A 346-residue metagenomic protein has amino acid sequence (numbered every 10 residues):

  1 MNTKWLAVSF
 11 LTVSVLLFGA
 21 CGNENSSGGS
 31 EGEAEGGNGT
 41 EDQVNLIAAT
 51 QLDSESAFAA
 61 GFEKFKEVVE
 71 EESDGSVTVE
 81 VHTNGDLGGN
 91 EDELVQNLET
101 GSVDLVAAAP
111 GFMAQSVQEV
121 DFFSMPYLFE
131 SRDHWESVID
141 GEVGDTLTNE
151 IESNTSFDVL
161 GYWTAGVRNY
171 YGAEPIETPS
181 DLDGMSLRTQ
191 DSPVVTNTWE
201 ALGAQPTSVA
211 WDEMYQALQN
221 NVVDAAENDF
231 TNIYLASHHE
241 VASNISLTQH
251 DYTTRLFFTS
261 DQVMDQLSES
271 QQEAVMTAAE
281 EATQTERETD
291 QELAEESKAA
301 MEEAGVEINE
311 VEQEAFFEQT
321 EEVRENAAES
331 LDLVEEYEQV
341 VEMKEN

Functional and structural regions predicted by a protein language model:
M1-V8: Bacterial N-terminal signal peptides that target proteins for export
F10-T12: Hydrophobic helical h-region of N-terminal Sec-dependent signal peptides in bacterial secretory/periplasmic proteins
L17-A20: C-terminal motif of bacterial Sec signal peptides marking the signal peptidase cleavage site
G22-D133, E152-S153, D158-N346: N-terminal secretory/targeting leader peptides
S137-S156: Hinge/lid segment of periplasmic solute-binding proteins
